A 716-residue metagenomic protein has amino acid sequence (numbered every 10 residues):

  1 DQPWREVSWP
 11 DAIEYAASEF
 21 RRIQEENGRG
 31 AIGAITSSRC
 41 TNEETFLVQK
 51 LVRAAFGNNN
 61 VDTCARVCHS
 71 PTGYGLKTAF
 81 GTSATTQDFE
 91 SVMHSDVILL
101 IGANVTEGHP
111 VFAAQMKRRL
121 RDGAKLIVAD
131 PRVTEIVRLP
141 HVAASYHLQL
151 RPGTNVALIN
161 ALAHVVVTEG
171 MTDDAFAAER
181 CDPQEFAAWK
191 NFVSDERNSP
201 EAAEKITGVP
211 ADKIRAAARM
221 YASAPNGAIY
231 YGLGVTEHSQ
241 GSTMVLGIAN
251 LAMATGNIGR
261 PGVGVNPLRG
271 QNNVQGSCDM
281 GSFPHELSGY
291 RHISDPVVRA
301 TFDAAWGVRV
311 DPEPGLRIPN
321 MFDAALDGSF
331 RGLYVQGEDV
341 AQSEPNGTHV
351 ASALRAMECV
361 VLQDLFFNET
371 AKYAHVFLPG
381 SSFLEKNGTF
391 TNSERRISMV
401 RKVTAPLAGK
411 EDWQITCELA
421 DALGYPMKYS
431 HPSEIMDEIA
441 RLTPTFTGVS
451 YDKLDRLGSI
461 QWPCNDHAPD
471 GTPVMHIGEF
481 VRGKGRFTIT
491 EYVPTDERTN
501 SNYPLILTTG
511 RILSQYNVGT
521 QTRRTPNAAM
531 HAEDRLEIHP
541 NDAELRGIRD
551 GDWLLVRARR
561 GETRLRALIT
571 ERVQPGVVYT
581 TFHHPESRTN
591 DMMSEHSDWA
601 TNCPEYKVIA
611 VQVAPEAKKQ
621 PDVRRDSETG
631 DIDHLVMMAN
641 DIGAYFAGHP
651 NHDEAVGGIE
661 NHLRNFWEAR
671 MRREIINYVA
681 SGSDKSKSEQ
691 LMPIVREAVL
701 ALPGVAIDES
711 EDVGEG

Functional and structural regions predicted by a protein language model:
D1-K386, L419, L423-Y425, W462-A468 (+2 more regions): Catalytic alpha/large subunits of respiratory electron-transfer oxidoreductases, centered on bis-MGD molybdoenzymes
F89, E385-P406, I415-G424: Glycine/threonine-rich phosphate-binding loop and adjacent beta-strand/alpha-helix elements that clamp
L233-E237, R401-G409: A short glycine-threonine-serine/GTX helix/turn-capping micro-motif
C278, F283, P432-P526: Long, low-complexity segments enriched in small/aliphatic residues
E313, Y334, S343-N346, A371-K372 (+7 more regions): Extended hydrophobic-aromatic, low-complexity segments
C359, F366-G388, S393-M399, D552-W553 (+1 more regions): C-terminal, active-site-flanking charged/polar segments
P406, K410-I460, D466, T525-E537 (+1 more regions): Long, contiguous, secondary-structure-rich segments that constitute the structural scaffold of globular domains
D626-N661, N665-G716: Intrinsically disordered, low-complexity, basic-enriched segments
